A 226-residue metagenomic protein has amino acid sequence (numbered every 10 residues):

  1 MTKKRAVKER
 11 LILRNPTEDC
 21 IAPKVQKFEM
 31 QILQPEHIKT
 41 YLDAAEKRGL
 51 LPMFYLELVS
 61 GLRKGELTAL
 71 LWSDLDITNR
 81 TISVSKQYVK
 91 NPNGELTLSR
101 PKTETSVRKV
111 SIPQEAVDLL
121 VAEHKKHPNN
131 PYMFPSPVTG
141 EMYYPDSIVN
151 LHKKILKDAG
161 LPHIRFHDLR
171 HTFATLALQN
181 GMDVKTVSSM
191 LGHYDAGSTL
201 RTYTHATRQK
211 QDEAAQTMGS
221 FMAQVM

Functional and structural regions predicted by a protein language model:
M1-R5, I112: Non-catalytic DNA-binding core/recognition domains of DNA-processing enzymes
A6-P16, D76-K86, K90-N93, A122-N130 (+1 more regions): Proline-centered turn/helix-capping motifs that create local helix->coil transitions or kinks
K8, I12-N15, D19-W72, I77-T78 (+3 more regions): Basic, Lys/Arg- and aromatic-enriched nucleic-acid-binding interface segment
K8, L51, Y55, V59-E66 (+5 more regions): C-terminal catalytic core of tyrosine-transesterase DNA break-rejoin enzymes
K24, I32, Y88-K90, G140 (+1 more regions): Catalytic-site neighborhood detector that most strongly recognizes the C-terminal catalytic loop/helix of tyrosine
E36, N79, Q87, P113-P162: Active-site/catalytic core of tyrosine-dependent DNA strand-transfer enzymes
E36, T40-E46, N93-R100, R201 (+1 more regions): DNA/chromatin major-groove-contacting recognition/catalytic segments
N79, P92-D118, A122, V138 (+1 more regions): C-terminal secondary-structure termini that scaffold catalytic or DNA-interacting sites
